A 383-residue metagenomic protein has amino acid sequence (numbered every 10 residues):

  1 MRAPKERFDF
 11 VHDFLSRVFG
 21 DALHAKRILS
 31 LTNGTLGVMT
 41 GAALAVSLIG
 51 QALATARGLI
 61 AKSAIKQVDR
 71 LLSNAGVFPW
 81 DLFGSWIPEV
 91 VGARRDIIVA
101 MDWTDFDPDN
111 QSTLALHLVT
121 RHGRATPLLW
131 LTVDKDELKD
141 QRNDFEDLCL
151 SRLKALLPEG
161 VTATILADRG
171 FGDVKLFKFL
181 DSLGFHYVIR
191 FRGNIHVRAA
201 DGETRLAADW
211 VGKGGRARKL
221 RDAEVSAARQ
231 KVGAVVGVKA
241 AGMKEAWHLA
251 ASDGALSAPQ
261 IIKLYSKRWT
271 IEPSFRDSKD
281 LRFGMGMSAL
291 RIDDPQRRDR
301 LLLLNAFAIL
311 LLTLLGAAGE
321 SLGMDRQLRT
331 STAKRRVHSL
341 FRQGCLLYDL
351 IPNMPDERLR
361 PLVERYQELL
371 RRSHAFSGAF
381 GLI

Functional and structural regions predicted by a protein language model:
M1-A43, F83-G84, R94-R95, P108 (+1 more regions): Single, function-defining residue in the core of a domain
M39, T55, N74: Nucleic-acid substrate recognition interfaces
G41-Q51: Short, charged amphipathic recognition helices of the HTH superfamily and cognate SANT/SANTA-like modules
I49-G50, L116-H117, L148-S151: Short, well-ordered amphipathic alpha-helices
L53-Q67: Short, basic interhelical loop/turn and adjoining N-cap of the next helix at nucleic-acid- or acidic-partner-contacting
S63-L129, D134: Active-site-proximal, Lys/Arg-enriched surface segment that forms a nucleic-acid-binding/basic interface patch
